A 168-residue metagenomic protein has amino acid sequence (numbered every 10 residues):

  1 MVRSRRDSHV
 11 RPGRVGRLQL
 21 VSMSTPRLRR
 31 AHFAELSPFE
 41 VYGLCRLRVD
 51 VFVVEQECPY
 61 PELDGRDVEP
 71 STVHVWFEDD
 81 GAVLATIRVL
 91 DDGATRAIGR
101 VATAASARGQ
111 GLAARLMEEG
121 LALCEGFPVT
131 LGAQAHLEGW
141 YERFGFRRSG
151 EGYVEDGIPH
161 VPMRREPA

Functional and structural regions predicted by a protein language model:
L18-D67, E78-A82: Short amphipathic alpha-helix that is part of the acyltransferase structural core
E69, A94, E155-P159: Short acidic/glycine-enriched loop/turn segments that link adjacent beta-strands
W76, A82-L90, T95-A102: Conserved beta-strand in the GNAT
T103, G109-A122: Conserved acetyl-CoA-binding loop-helix of GNAT-fold acetyltransferases
A122-A135: Conserved GNAT acetyl-CoA-binding A-motif
G132-P159: Conserved active-site alpha-helix within GNAT-family acetyltransferase domains
